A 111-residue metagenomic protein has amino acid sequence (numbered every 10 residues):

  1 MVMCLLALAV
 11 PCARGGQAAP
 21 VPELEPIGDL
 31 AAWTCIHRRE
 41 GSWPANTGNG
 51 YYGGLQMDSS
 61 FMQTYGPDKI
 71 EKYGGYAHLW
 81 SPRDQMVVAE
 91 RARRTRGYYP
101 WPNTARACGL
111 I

Functional and structural regions predicted by a protein language model:
M1-D29: Cell-wall glycan-active module
G16, G28-R38, G48-G53, K72 (+1 more regions): Secreted/periplasmic proteins
V21, N46-T47, Y73-G74: Residue-level detector of alpha-helix boundaries and kinks
I27-P44, M86-R93, T104-A105: Short, functionally critical alpha-helical segments immediately adjacent to catalytic or ligand/cofactor-binding
P44-A45, K69: Short amphipathic alpha-helical interaction patches enriched in hydrophobic/aromatic residues with interspersed Lys/Arg
G50-L55, S60-I111: Catalytic and binding regions of secreted/periplasmic enzymes and modules that target cell-wall glycans
